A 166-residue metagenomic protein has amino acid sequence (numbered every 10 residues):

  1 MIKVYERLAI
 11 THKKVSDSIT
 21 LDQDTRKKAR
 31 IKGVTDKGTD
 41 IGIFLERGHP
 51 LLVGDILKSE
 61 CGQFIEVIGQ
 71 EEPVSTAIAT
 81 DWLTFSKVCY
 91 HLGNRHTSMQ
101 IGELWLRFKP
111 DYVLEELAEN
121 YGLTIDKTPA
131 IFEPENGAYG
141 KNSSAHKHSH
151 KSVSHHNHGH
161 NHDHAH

Functional and structural regions predicted by a protein language model:
M1-T25, Q100-E103: Extended boundary segments
V34-E46, G102-E103: Short, structured beta-strand/loop micro-motifs enriched in basic residues and often containing a Trp
L45, L51, L57-S59: Short, well-ordered loop/turn sites that connect or cap secondary structure elements
L45-G48, A79-D81: A structural micro-motif recognizing beta-strand termini and the immediately following turn/loop segments
H49-L52, I65, L106, T124: Small-residue-biased structural context
E66-A79: Short glycine-/aliphatic-rich beta-strand segments at the starts of folded cytosolic domains
T84-Y139, S143: Acidic/glycine-rich phosphate/pyrophosphate-binding loops and surrounding catalytic core that coordinate Mg2+
N136-H166: Histidine-centered metal-binding segments
